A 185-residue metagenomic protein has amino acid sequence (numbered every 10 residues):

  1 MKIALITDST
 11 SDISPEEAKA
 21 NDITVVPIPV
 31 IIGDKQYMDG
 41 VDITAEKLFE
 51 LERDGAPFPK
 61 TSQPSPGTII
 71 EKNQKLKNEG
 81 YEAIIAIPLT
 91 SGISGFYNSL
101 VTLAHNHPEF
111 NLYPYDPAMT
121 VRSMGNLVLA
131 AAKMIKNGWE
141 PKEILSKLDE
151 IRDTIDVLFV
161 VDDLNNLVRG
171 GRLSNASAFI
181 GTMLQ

Functional and structural regions predicted by a protein language model:
A4-Q63: N-terminal glycine-rich anion-binding loop in soluble enzyme alpha/beta folds
I6-T7, A86-T90, D116: Short beta-strand segments
T10-T24, P29, G92-Y113, M119-L184: Mixed-charge interfacial surface used for oligomerization/domain docking and macromolecular partner engagement
A45-L48, I69, L100, V128: A general structural signal for well-ordered alpha-helical segments in protein cores
S62-N73: Glycine-rich, highly charged phosphate/nucleotide-binding loops
Q63-P64, D116-A118: Short beta->alpha junction loops
Y81-E82: Short, high-confidence coil segments that cap the C-terminus of an alpha-helix and link into the following beta-strand
